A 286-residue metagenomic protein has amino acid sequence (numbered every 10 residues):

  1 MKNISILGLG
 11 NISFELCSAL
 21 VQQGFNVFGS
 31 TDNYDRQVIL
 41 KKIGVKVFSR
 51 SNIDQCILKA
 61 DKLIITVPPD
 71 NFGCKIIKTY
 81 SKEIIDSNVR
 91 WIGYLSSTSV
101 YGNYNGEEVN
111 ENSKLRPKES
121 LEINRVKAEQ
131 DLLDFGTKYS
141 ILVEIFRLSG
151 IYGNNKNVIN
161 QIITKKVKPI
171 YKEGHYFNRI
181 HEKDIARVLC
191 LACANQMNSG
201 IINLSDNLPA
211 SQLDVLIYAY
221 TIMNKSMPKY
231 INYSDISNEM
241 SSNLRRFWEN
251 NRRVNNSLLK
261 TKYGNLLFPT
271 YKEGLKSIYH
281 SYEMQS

Functional and structural regions predicted by a protein language model:
S13-F14: N-terminal Rossmann-fold NAD(P) dinucleotide-binding loop
Y34-E83: NAD(P)H-binding glycine-rich loop region in Rossmannoid oxidoreductase-like domains and their noncatalytic homologs
R50-S51, R246-S286: C-terminal amphipathic/interface module of NAD(P)-dependent oxidoreductases and related NAD-binding regulators
S81-S120: Conserved Rossmann-fold NAD(P)-dependent oxidoreductase catalytic core, especially the SDR/UDP-sugar
N105-I145: Catalytic helix-loop patch of NAD(P)-dependent Rossmann-fold dehydrogenases
V126, Y139-I141, I151-T164, A192-I202 (+1 more regions): Glycine/proline-rich active-site loop of Rossmann-fold NAD(P)-dependent oxidoreductases
Q161-I180, D184, V188: A conserved pocket-lining segment of Rossmann-fold NAD(P)-dependent short-chain dehydrogenase/reductase
N195-N243: Mid/C-terminal beta-alpha module of Rossmann-like enzyme folds, strongest in SDR-family dehydrogenases/epimerases
